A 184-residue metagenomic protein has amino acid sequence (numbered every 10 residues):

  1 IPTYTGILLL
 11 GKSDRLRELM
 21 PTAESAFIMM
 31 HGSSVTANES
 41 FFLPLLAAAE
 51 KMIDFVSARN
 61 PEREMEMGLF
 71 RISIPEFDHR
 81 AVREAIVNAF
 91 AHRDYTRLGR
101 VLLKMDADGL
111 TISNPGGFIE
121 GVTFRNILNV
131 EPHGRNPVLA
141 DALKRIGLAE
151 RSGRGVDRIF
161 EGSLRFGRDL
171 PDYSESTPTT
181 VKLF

Functional and structural regions predicted by a protein language model:
I1-F184: C-terminal regulatory or interaction extensions
